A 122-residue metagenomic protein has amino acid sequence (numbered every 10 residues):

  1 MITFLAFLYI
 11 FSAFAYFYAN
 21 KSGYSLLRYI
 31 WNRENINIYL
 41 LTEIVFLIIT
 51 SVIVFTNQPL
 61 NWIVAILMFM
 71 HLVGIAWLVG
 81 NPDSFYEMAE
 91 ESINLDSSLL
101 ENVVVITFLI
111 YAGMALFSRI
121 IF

Functional and structural regions predicted by a protein language model:
M1-F4, F55-W62, F122: Transmembrane helix interruption/hinge and helix-loop junction motifs
I2-L26: N-terminal signal-anchor/start-transfer transmembrane helix
L5-Y9, Y39-E43, I63, L67-M70 (+1 more regions): Hydrophobic alpha-helical transmembrane segments of polytopic
F17-P59: Membrane-associated alpha-helix detector
L27-I30, N81-I93: A cytosolic-side transmembrane-helix exit/cap motif
I49-S84: Short alpha-helical packing/oligomerization segments
I93-F108: Individual transmembrane alpha-helices with interfacial aromatic-anchor signatures
G113-F122: Juxtamembrane boundary at the C-terminal end of a transmembrane helix
